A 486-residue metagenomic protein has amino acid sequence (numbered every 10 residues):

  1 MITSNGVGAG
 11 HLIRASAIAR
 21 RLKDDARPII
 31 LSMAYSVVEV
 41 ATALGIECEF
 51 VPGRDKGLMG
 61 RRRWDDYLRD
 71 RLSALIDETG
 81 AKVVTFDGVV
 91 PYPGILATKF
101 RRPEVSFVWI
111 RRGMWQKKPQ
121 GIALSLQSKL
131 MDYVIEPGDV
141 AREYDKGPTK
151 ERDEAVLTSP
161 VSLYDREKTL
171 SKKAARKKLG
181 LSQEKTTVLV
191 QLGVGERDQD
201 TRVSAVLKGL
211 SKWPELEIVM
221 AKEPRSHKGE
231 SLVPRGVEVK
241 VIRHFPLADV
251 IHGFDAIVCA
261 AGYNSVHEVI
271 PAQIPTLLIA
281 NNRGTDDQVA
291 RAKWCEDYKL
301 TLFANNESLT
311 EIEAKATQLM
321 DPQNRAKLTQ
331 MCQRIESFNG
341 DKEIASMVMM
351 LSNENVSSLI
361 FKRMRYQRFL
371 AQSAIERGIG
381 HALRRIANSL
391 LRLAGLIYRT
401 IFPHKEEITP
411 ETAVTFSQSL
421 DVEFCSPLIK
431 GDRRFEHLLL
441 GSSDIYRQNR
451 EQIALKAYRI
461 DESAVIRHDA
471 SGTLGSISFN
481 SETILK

Functional and structural regions predicted by a protein language model:
I2-R14, R197-Q199, Y446-Q448: A short, glycine/small-residue-rich beta-strand->loop->alpha-helix junction that serves as a flexible
I2-V7, R21-A74, F416-D421, C425: Conserved nucleotide-sugar phosphate-binding/catalytic loop shared by glycosyltransferases and other
A19, L170-A256: Donor-nucleotide binding loops and adjacent catalytic segments primarily of GT-B fold Leloir glycosyltransferases
S73-P91, R434-R447: Short N-terminal targeting/anchoring amphipathic segment
R112, Q116-P119, Q127-T187, Q191-V194: A nucleotide-sugar donor-handling region in carbohydrate enzymes
H244-A290, N449-E451: A donor-sugar binding/catalytic signature common to diverse glycosyltransferases and related nucleotide-sugar
Y298-N324: C-terminal "capping" alpha-helix adjacent to the active site of nucleotide-linked donor transferases in cell-envelope
P322-E406: C-terminal amphipathic helix plus adjacent low-complexity, charged tail appended to glycosyltransferase catalytic
